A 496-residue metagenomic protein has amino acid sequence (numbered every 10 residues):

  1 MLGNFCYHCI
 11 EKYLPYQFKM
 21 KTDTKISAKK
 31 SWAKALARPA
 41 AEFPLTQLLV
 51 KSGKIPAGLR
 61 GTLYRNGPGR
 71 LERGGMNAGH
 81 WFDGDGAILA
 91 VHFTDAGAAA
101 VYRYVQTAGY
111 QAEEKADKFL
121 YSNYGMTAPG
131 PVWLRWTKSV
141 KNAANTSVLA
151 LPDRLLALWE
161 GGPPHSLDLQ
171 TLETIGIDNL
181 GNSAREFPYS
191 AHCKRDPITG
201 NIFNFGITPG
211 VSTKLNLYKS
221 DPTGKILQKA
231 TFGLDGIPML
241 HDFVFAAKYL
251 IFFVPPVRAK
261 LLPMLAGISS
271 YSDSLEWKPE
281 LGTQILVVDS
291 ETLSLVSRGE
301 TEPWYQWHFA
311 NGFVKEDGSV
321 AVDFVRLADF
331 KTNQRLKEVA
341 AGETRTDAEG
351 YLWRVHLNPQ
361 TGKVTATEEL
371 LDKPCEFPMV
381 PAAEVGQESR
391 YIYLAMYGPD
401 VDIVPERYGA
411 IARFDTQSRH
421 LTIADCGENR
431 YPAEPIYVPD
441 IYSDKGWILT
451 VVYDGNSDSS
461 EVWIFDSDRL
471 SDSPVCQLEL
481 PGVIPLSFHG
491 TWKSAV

Functional and structural regions predicted by a protein language model:
M1, K19-M20: Initiator methionine at the very start of the polypeptide chain
C6-C9: Cysteine-centered motifs
M20-V496: Beta-propeller domains
